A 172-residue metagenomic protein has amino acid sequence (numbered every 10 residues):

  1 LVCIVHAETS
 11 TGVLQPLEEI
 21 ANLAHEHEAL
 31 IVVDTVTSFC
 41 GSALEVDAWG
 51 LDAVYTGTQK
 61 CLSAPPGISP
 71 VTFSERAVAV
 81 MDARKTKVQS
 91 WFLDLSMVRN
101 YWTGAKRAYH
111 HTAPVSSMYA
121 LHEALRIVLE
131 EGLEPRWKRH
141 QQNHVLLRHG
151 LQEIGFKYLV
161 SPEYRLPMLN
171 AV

Functional and structural regions predicted by a protein language model:
L1-C40, A53, C61: Active-site phosphate-binding strand-loop segment of PLP-dependent enzymes
F39-W49: Glycine-rich, charge-decorated loop segments at or immediately adjacent to ligand/cofactor-binding or catalytic sites
D47-Q59: Conserved active-site segment immediately N-terminal to the catalytic lysine that forms the internal aldimine
A53, I68-T72, L169-A171: Conserved hydrophobic/aromatic beta-strand scaffold that supports enzyme active sites
Q59-H149, E153: Active-site C-terminal subdomain of aminotransferase-like
K157-V172: Conserved PLP-binding catalytic core of the aspartate aminotransferase-like
